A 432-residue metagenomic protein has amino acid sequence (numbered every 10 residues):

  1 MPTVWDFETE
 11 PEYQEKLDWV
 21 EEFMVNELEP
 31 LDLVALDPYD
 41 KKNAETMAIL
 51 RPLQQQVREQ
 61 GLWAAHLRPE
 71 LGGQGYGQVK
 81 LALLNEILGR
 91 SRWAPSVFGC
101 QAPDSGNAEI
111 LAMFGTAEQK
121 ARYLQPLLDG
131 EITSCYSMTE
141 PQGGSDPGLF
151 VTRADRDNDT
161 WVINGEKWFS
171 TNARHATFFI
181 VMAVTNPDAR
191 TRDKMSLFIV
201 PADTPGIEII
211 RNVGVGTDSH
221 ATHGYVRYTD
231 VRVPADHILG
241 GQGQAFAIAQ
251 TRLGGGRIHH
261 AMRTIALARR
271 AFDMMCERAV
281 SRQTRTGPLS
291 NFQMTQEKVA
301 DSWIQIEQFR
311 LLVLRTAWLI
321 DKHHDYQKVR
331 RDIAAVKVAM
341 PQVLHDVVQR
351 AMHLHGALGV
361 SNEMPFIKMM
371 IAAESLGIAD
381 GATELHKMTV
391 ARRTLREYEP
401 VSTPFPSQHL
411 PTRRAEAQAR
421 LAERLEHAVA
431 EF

Functional and structural regions predicted by a protein language model:
M1-R92, Q101, F114-Q119, P126-E131 (+4 more regions): Alpha-helical interface subdomain recognition
S96-E118, G144: N-terminal glycine-rich flavin-associated loop
L127, Q142-S145, F169-N172, D188-A189 (+1 more regions): Short Gly/Pro-enriched turn/cap motifs at secondary-structure boundaries
G130-M138, M182: A short, Trp-centered hydrophobic/proline-enriched beta-strand micro-motif
G143-F150, R156, W161, S170: Hydrophobic, small-residue-rich alpha-helical packing segments that form membrane-like cores
L149, D203-P234: Flexible, small-/acidic-enriched active-site or ligand-binding loops
D159-T160, N164-I210: A short core secondary-structure module
D230-A247: Long, acidic (Asp/Glu-rich), low-complexity accessory segments flanking structured domains
